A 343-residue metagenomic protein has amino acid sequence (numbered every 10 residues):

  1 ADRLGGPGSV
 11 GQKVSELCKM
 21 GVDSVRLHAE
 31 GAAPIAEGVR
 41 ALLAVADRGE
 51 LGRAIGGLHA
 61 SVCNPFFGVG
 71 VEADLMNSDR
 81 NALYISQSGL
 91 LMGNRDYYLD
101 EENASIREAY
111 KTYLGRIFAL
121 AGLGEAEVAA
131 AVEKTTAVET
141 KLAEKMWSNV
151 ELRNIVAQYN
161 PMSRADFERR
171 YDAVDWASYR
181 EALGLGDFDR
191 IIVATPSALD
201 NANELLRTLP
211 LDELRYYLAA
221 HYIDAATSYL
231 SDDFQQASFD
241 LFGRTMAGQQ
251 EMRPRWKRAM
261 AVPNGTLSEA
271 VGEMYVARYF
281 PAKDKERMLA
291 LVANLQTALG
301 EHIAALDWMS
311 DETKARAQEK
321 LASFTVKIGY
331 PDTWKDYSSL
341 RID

Functional and structural regions predicted by a protein language model:
A1-D2, D343: Accessible peptide chain termini
D2-A290, N294: Noncatalytic, helix-rich "gating/capping" subdomain that lines the substrate-entry/channel surface of large enzyme
E127, A143, E286-D343: Contiguous, non-catalytic segments that form substrate-binding/exosite surfaces or channel walls
